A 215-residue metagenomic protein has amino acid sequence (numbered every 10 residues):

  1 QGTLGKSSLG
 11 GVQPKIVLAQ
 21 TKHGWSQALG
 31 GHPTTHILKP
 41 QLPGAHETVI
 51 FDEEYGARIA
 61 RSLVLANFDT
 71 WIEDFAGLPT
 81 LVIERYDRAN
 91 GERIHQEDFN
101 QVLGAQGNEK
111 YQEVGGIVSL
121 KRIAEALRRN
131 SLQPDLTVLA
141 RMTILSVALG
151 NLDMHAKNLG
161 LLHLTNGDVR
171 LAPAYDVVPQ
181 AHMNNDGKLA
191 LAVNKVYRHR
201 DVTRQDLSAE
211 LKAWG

Functional and structural regions predicted by a protein language model:
Q1-A156, G160-G215: Anionic ligand-binding catalytic core segments
